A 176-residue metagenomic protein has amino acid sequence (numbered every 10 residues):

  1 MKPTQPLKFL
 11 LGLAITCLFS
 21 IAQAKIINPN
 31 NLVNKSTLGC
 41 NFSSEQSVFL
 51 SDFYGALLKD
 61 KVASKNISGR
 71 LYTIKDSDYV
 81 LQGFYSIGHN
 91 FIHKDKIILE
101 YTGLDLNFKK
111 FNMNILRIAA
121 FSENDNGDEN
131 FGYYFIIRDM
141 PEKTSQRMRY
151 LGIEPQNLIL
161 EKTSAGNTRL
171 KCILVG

Functional and structural regions predicted by a protein language model:
K2-L11: Bacterial N-terminal signal peptides that target proteins for export
L10-L18: Bacterial N-terminal signal peptides
Q23-L104: Short helix/turn-capping signatures at newly exposed starts of structured segments
Y72-K75, Q82, Y133-F135, G166-V175: Generic recognition of long tandem-repeat/solenoid scaffolds
V80-Y150: Long, charged/polar, surface-exposed segments that mediate recognition or autoinhibition
E142-G176: Glycine-rich, aromatic-bearing surface loops/beta-hairpins
